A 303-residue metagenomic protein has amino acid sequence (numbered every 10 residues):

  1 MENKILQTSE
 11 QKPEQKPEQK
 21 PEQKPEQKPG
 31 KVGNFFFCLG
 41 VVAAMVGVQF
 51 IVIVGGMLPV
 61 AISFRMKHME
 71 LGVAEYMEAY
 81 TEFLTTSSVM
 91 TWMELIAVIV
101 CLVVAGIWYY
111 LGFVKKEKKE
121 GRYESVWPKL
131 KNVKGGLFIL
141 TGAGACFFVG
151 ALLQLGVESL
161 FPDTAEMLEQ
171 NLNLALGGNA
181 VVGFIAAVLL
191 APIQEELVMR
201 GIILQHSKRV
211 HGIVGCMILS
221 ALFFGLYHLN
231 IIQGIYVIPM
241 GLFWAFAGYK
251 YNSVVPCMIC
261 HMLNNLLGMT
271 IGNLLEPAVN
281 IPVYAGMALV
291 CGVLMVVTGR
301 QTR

Functional and structural regions predicted by a protein language model:
M1-K28: Low-complexity, intrinsically disordered extramembrane tails and loops of integral membrane proteins
Q27-G47, S125-T141: Alpha-helical transmembrane segments and their helix-start/interface "positive-inside/aromatic belt" motifs in integral
K31, K131-V133, N179-V181, H211-I218 (+2 more regions): Membrane-helix interface segments
M45-K116: Alpha-helical transmembrane segments in multi-pass membrane proteins
V46, F50, V54, A221 (+2 more regions): Functionally important transmembrane alpha-helices
H68-M69, V73, E78, F83-L84 (+4 more regions): Juxtamembrane helix-loop-helix connectors linking adjacent transmembrane helices in multi-pass membrane enzymes
V98-W108, G142-L152, Y284-Q301: Hydrophobic core of alpha-helical transmembrane segments in multi-pass integral membrane proteins
Q194-L219, F246-S253: Membrane-interface helix/loop boundary segments of multi-pass membrane proteins
